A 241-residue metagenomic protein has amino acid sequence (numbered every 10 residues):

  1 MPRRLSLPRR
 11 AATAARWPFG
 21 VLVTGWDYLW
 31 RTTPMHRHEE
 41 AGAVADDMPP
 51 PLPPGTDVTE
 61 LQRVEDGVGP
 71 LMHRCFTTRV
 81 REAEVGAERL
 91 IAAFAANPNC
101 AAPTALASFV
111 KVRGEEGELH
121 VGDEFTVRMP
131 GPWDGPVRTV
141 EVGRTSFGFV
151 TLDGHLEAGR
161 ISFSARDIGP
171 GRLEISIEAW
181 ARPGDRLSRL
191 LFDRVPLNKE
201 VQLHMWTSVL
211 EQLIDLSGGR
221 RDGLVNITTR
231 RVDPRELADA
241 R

Functional and structural regions predicted by a protein language model:
P2-R128, A238-R241: Hydrophobic ligand-binding cavity/cleft-lining segments
C75-T77, T126, G148, S162-S164 (+1 more regions): Beta-strand secondary-structure signal
A92-C100, G154, P170, E211 (+1 more regions): Short, intrinsically disordered, mixed-charge
A102-V112, R128, P132-D134, F149 (+2 more regions): Hydrophobic/basic alpha-helical segments enriched in Actinobacteria
R128-P170: Hydrophobic-ligand binding "helix-grip"
W133, V140-E141, T151, P183-D185 (+4 more regions): Beta-strand-enriched cores of mature, soluble protein domains
G154-K199: Beta-strand/loop substructures that line and gate deep hydrophobic ligand-binding cavities in soluble
S188-E236: A conserved amphipathic terminal alpha-helix motif
